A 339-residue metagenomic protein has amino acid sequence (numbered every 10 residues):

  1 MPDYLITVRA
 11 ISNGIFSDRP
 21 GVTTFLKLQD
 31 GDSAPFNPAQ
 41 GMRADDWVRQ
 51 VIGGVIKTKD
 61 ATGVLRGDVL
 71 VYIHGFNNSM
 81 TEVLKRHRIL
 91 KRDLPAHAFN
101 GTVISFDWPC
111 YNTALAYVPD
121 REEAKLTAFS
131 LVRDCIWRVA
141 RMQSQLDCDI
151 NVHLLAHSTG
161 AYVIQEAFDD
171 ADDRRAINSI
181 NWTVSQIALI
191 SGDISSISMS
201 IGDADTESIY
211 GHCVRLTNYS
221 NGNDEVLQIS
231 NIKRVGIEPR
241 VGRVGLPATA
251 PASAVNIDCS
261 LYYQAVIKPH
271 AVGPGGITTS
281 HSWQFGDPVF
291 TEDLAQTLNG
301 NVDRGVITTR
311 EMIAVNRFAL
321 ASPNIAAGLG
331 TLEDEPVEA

Functional and structural regions predicted by a protein language model:
M1-I52, F76-N78, L84, R88 (+2 more regions): Lipolytic serine-hydrolase domain surface
Q50, T58-A61: Active-site- or binding-pocket-proximal scaffold segments within functional domains
A61-D68: Proline/glycine-enriched tight loop/beta-turn segments at coil->beta junctions that connect or precede beta-strands
V71-G75, H157-S158: The conserved beta1-alpha1 loop
M80-T81, Y162: Loop/helix-junction capping segments adjacent to catalytic residues or to phosphate/diphosphate-binding pockets
L131, L155-G160, I164: Gly/Ala-rich beta-loop-alpha elbow adjacent to hydrolase catalytic centers
